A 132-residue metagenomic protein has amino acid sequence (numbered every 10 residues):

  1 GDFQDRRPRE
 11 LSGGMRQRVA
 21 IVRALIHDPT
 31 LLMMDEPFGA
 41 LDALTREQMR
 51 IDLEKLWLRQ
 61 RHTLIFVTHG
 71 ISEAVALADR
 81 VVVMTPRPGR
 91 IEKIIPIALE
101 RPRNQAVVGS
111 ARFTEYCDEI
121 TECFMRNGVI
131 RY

Functional and structural regions predicted by a protein language model:
R6-R9, H27: Conserved signature/switch motifs of ABC ATPase nucleotide-binding domains
S12: ABC transporter NBD signature
I21: Hydrophobic anchor residue at the start of the ABC signature
L32-D35: Catalytic Walker B motif of ABC-type/P-loop ATPase nucleotide-binding domains
R46-Q60: Helical segment within the ABC ATPase nucleotide-binding domain
R61-V67: Conserved H-loop
M84-Y116: Conserved beta-strand-loop-alpha-helix hinge in the C-terminal portion of ABC ATPase nucleotide-binding domains
